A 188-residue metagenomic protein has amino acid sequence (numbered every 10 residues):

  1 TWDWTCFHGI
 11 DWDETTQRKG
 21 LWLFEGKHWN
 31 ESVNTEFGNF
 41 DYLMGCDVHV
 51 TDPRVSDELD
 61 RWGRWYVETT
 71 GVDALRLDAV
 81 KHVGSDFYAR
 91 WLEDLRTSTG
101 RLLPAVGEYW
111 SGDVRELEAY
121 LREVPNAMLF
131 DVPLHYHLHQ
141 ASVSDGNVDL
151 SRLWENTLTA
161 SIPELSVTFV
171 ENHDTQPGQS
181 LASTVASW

Functional and structural regions predicted by a protein language model:
W2-D41: Core domains of carbohydrate- and sulfate-ester-processing enzymes
W2-G9, R61-W188: Active-site-proximal helices and loops of the catalytic beta/alpha 8
W12, V55-D57, P163: Alpha-helical interaction segments
R18-W22, V50-P53, W110-G112: Short N-terminal helix-initiation segments at or just after the protein's N-terminus
G38-F40, D57, L158-S161: Short hydrophobic/aromatic segments of transmembrane alpha-helices and their interfaces
F40-L43, G71: A short alpha-helix capping/helix-coil boundary motif
G45-E58: Active-site mouth loops of central-metabolism enzymes
